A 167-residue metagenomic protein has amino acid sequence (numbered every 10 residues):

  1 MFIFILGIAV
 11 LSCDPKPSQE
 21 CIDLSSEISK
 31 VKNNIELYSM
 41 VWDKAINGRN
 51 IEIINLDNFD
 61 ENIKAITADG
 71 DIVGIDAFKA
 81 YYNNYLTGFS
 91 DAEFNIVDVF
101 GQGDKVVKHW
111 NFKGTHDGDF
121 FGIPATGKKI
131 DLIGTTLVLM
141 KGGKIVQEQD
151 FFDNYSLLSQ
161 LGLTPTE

Functional and structural regions predicted by a protein language model:
M1-A9: Bacterial N-terminal signal peptides
C13-D57, T166-E167: Short, low-complexity N-terminal intrinsically disordered segments enriched in polar/charged residues
I51-G103: A solvent-exposed, acidic/Ser-Thr-rich amphipathic alpha-helical stretch
G70-I72, G114-T115, F152-S156: Solvent-exposed loop/turn segments at secondary-structure junctions within structured extracellular/periplasmic domains
V99-V107, L139-V146: A short, structured loop/turn motif at beta-sheet edges
D104-H116: A short hydrophobic beta-strand element
K113-G142: Exposed beta-sheet edge and beta->alpha loop/turn motif
D131-S159: Short beta-strand edge/turn micro-motifs at domain boundaries
